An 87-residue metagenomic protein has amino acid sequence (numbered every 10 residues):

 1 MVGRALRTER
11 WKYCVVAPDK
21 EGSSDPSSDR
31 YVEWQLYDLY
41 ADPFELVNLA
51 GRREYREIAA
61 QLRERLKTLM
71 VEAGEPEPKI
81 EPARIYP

Functional and structural regions predicted by a protein language model:
M1-G51, P87: C-terminal, low-complexity/hydrophilic appendages and adjacent surface loops of extracellular/periplasmic anionic
L49-P87: Long, internal low-complexity/basic segments
